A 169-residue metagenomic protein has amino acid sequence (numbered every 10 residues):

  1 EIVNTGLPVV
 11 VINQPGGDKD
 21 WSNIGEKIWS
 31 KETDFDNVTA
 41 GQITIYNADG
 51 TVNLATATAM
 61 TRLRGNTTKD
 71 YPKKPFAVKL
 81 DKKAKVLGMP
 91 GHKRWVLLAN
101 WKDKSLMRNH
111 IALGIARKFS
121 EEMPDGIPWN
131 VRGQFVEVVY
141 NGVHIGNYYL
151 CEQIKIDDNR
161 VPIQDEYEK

Functional and structural regions predicted by a protein language model:
E1-K169: Phosphate/dinucleotide-binding and metal-coordinating scaffold of catalytic cores in nucleotide-dependent enzymes
